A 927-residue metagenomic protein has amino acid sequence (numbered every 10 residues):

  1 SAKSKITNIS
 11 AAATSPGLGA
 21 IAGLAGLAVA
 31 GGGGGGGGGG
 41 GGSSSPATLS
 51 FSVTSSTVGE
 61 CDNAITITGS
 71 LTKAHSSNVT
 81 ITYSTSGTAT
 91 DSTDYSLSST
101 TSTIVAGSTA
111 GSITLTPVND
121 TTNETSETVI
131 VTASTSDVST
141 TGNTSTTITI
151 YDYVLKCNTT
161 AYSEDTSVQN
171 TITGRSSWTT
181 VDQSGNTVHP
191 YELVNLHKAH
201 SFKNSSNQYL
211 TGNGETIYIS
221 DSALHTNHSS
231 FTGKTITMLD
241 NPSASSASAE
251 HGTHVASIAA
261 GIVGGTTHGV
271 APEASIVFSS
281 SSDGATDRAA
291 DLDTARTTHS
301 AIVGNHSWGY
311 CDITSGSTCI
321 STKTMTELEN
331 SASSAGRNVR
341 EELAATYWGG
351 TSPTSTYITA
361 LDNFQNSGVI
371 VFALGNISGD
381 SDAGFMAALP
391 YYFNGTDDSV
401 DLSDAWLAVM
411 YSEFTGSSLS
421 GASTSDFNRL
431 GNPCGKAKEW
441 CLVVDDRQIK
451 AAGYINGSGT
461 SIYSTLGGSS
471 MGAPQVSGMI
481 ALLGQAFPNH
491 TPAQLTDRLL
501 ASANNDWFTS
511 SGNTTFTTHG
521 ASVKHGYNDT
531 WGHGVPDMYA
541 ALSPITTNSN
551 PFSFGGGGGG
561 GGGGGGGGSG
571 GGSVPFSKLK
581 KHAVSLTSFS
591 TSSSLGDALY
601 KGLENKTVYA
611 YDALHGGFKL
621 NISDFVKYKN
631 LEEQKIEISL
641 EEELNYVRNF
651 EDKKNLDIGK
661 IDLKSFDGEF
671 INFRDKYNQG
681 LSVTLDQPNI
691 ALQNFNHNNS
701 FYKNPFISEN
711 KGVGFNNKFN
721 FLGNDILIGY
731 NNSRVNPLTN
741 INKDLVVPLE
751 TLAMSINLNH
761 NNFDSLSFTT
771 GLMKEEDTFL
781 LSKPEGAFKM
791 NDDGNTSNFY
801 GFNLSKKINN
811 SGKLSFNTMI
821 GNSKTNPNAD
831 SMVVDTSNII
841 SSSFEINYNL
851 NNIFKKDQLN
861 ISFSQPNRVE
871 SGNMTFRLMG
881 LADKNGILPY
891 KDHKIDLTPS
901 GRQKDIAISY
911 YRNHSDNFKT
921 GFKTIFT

Functional and structural regions predicted by a protein language model:
S44-L155: Short boundary segments that mark the start of a structured unit
L155-N158, N195-L196, I302-H306, Q485-G561 (+1 more regions): C-terminal subdomain of the subtilisin-like protease fold in secreted/lumenal serine endopeptidases
C157, A161-V168, H197-R288, T298-A301 (+5 more regions): Subtilisin-like serine protease catalytic core
S205-N207, T211, E250, I262-G265 (+2 more regions): Substrate-binding/access-modulating region of protease and related hydrolase catalytic domains
D221, P390-A481, Q485: Extracellular S/T/G-rich loop segment that most often corresponds to the catalytic His/Ser-adjacent loop
A259, G264, S279-S282, D446-Y527: Hydrolase catalytic cores
F618-I808, M819: Outer membrane beta-barrel translocator domains of Type V secretion systems
A691-I707, L727-G729, N740-P748, A753 (+3 more regions): Outer membrane beta-barrel transmembrane domains
